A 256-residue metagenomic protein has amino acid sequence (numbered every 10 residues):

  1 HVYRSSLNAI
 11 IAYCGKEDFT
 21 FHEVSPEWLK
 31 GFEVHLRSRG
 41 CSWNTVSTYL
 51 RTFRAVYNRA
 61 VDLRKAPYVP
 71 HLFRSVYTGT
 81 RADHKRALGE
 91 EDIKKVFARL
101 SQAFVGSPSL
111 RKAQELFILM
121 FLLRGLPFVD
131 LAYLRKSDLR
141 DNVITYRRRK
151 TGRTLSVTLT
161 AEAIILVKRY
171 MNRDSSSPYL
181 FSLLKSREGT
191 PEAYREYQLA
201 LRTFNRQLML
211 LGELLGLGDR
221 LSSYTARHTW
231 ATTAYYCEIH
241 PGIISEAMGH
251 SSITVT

Functional and structural regions predicted by a protein language model:
H1, L7-H84, R99-A103: N-terminal core-binding DNA-recognition domain of tyrosine recombinases/integrases
N58-P67, M120-D141, G242: Short, charged phosphate-coordinating catalytic segments
R74-S75, Y133-N172: Conserved tyrosine-mediated DNA breakage-rejoining catalytic core shared by Y-recombinases
T80-K112: Long, amphipathic, Lys/Arg-enriched alpha-helical "connector/arm" segment
I93-K94, T160-G218: Active-site/catalytic core of tyrosine-dependent DNA strand-transfer enzymes
Q102-P108, N205-E246: Short, basic (Lys/Arg/His-rich) helix/loop patches that form interaction surfaces in the mid-to-C-terminal regions
L119-M120, L134, T233-A234, A247: Short alpha-helical segment immediately N-terminal to, or the first helix within, an HTH/HTH-like DNA-binding domain
S137-V143, L217-D219, I239-T256: Short, polar N-cap/turn motifs at the start of nucleic acid-interacting alpha helices
